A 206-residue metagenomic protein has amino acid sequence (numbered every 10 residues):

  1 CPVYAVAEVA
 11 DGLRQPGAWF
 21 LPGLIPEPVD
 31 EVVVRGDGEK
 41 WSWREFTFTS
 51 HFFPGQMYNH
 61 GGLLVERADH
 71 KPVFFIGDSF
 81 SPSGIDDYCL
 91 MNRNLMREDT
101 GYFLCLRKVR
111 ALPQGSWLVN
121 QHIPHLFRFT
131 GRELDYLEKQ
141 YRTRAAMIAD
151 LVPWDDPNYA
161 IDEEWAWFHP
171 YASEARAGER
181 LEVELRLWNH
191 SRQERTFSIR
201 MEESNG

Functional and structural regions predicted by a protein language model:
C1-S42: Active-site HxH/HxHxD metal-binding segment of metal-dependent hydrolases
G12-A18, G84-D86, V152-W154: Short, charged, surface-exposed secondary-structure boundary motifs
E27-P28, W43, W154, A160: A generic structural signal for short, non-catalytic loop/turn and secondary-structure boundary residues
E27-V29, V33-R35, N59, W167-H169 (+1 more regions): Residues that act as N-cap/strand-start positions at coil-to-secondary-structure junctions
K40, T47-E133, L137-R144: Metallo-beta-lactamase
F46, R200: Surface loops and adjacent helix of pleckstrin homology
F103-F197: Accessory terminal helices/loops
E202-N205: Short, solvent-exposed loop/linker segments at beta-strand-coil boundaries, enriched for Pro/Gly and Ser/Thr
